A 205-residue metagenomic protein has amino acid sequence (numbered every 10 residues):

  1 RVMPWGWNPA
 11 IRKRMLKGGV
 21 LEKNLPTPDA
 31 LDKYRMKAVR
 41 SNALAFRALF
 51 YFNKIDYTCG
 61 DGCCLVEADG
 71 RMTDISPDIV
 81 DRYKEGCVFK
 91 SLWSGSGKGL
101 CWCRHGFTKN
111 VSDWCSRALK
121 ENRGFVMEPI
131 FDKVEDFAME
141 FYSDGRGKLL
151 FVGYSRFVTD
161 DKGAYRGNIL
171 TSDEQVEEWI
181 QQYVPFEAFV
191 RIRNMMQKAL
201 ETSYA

Functional and structural regions predicted by a protein language model:
R1-D78, G95: Conserved N-proximal alpha/beta basic substrate-recognition cap immediately N-terminal to, or forming the N-lobe
V2, C87-F89, F125: Generic beta-sheet signal
W7-I11, R71, L92-S96, F131-K133 (+2 more regions): Short acidic/polar capping segments at secondary-structure boundaries
G62-L65, G86-V111, A138, D161-I180: Glycine-rich phosphate-binding loop of ATP-grasp-fold ATP-dependent ligases
A68-P77, R82, K198-A205: Phosphate-interacting basic helix/loop segments used at nucleotide- and nucleic-acid interfaces
D78, N110-W114, R191, M195: Exposed alpha-helical structural elements
K84-E85, H105, K109-R166: Phosphate-binding site of ATP-dependent enzymes
G163-A205: A long amphipathic alpha-helix within ATP-dependent nucleotide-binding catalytic cores
